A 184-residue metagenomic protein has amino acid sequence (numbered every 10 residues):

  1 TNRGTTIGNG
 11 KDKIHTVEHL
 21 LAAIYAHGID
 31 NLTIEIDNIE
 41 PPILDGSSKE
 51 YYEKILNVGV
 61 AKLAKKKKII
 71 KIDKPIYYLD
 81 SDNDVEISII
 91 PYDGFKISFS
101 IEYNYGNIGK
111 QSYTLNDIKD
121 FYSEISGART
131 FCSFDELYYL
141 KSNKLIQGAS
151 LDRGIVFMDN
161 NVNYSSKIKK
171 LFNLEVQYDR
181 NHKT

Functional and structural regions predicted by a protein language model:
T1-D30, E35-T184: C-terminal regulatory domains involved in ligand/effector binding and gene-expression control
